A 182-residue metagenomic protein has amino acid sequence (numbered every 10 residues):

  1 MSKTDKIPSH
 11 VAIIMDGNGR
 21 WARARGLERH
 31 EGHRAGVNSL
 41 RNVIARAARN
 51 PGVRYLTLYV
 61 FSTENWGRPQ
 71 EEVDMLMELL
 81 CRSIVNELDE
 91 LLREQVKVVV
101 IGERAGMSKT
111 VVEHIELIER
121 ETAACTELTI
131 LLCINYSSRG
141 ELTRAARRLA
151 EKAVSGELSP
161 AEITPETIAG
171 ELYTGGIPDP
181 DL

Functional and structural regions predicted by a protein language model:
M1-L182: Flexible, compositionally biased loop and terminal segments
